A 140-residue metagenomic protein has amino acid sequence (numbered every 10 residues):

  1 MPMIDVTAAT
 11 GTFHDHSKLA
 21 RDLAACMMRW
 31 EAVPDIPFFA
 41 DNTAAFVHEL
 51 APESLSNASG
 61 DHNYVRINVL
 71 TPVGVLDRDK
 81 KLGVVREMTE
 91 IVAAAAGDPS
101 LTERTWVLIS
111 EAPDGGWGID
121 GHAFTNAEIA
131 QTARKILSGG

Functional and structural regions predicted by a protein language model:
M1-G140: A domain-level signal for the structural core that forms small-molecule/cofactor-binding pockets and catalytic centers
